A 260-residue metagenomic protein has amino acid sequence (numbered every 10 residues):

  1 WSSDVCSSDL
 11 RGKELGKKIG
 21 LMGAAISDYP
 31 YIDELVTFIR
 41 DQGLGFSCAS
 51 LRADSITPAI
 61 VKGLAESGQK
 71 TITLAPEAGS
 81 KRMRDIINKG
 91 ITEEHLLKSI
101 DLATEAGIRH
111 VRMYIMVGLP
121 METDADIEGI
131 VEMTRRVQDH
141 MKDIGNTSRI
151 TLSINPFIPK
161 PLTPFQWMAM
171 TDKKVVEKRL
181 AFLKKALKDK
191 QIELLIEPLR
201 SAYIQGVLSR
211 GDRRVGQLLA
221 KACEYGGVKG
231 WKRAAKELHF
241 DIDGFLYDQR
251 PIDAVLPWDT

Functional and structural regions predicted by a protein language model:
W1-S7: Short, small-residue-biased leader/transition segments that mark boundaries at the very start of proteins
D9-R149: Conserved SAM/AdoMet-binding glycine-rich loop
L51, N155, E197-L199: Conserved beta-strand termini and adjacent loop/short-helix elements that scaffold enzyme active sites in alpha/beta
A125, P156-I158, V175: Contiguous mid-protein beta-loop-alpha structural module that forms a pocket-lining wall or clamp of enzyme active
V131, R135, D139-N146, Q166-E177 (+1 more regions): Long, polar/charge-rich, low-hydrophobicity segments
I150-F157, L195: Extended hydrophobic secondary-structure segments that form protein cores and membrane-embedded regions
I154-P164, S201-G206: Short, conserved secondary-structure transition motifs
L180, K188-T260: Radical SAM enzyme core and accessory elements
